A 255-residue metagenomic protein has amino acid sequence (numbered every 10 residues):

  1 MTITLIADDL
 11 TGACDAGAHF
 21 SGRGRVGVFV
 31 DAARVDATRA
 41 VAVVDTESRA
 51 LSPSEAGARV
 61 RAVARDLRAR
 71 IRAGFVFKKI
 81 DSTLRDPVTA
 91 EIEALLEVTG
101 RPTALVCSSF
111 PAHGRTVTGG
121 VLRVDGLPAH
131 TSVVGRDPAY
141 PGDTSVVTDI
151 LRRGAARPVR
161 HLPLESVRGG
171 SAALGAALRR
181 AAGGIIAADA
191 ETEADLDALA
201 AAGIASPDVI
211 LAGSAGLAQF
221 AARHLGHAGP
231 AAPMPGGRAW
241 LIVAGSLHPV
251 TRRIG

Functional and structural regions predicted by a protein language model:
M1-T4, R25-V30, A40, S54-A56 (+2 more regions): Cap/lid and interdomain-hinge subdomains that line or gate substrate/regulatory clefts in soluble alpha/beta enzymes
A13-G24, A32-A33: Residues that scaffold, gate, or flank divalent-cation-dependent active/transport sites
H19-G22, E93-A94, R123, A200-P207 (+2 more regions): Short, solvent-exposed amphipathic alpha-helical segments in soluble enzyme and RNA/protein-processing domains
R34-V35, P111-R115, L217-F220, P249: Short gly/pro/ser/thr-enriched loop/turn and capping motifs at secondary-structure boundaries
A37-S48: A structural-propensity feature for long, helix-poor, extended segments
E47, L164, A188-E193, S214-G216 (+1 more regions): Structural motif
L211-L217, A221-A231, G245-S246: An anion-binding catalytic pocket shared by soluble metabolic enzymes
P233, G237-G255: Redox- and metal-dependent alpha/beta enzyme cores, enriched for Fe-S-associated oxidoreductases and cofactor-handling
